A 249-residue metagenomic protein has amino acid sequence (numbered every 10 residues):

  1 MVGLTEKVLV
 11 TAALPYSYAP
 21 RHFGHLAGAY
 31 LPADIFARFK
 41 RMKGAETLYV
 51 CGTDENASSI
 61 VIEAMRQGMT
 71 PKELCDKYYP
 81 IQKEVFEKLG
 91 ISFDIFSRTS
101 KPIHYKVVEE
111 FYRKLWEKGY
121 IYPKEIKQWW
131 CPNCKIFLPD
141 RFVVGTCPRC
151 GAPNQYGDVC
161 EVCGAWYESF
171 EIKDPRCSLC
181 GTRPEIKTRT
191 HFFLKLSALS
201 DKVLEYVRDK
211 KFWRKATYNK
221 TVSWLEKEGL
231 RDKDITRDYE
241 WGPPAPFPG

Functional and structural regions predicted by a protein language model:
V2-C51, I103-V107, P175-G249: Structured secondary-structure scaffolds
V2-K124, P132-I136, P148: N-terminal Rossmann-like or analogous alpha/beta NTP/dinucleotide-binding catalytic cores that position adenine
P32, K101, L138-D140, E168-S169 (+1 more regions): Alpha-helix initiation/capping motif
S58, D158, D201: Glycine-centered loop/turn positions within well-structured domains that cap or flank conserved ligand/cofactor-binding
E110-E117, D140-C147, R208, L230-Y239: Short, charged low-complexity intrinsically disordered segments located at boundaries of structured domains
L115, C160, V203: Residue-level signal for inorganic ion chemistry
E117, W130-C131, Y167, R214 (+2 more regions): Short linear interaction motif-like sites in intrinsically disordered regions of transcription factors
G119-F193: Cys/His-rich short segments
